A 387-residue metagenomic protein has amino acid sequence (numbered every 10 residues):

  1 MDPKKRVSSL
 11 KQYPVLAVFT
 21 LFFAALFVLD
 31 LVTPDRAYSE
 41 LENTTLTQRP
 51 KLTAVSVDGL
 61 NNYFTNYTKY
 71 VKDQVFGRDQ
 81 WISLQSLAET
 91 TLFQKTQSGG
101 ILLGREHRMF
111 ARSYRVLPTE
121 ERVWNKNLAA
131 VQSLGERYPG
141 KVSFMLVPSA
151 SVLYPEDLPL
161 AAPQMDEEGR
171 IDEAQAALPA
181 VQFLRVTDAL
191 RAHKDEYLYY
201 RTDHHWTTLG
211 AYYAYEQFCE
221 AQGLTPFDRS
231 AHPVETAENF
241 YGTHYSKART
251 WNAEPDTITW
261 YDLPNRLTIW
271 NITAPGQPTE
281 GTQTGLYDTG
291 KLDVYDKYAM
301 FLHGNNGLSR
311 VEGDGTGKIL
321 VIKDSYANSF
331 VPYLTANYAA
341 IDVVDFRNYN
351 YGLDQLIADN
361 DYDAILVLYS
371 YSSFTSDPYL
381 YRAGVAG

Functional and structural regions predicted by a protein language model:
M1-G387: Extracellular glycan-modifying ectodomains
